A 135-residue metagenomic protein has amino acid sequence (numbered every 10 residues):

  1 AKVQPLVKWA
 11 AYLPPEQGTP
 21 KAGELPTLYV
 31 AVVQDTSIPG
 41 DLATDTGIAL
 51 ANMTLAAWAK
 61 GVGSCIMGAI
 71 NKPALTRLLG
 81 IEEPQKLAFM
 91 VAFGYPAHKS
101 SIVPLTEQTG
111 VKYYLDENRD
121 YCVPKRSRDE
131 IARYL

Functional and structural regions predicted by a protein language model:
A1-L135: Acidic, surface-exposed loops and disordered segments
